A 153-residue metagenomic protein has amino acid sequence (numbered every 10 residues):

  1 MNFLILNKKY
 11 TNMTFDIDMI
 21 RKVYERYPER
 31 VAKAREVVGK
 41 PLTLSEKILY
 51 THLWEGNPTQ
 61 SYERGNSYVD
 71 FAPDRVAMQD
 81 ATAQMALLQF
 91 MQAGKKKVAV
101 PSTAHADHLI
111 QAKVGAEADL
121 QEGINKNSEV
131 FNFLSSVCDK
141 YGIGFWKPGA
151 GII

Functional and structural regions predicted by a protein language model:
L6-R26: Charged, compositionally biased N-terminal leader segments and the immediate start of the first structured element
I20, Y27-I153: Long, structured ligand/cofactor-binding scaffold of large enzymes
